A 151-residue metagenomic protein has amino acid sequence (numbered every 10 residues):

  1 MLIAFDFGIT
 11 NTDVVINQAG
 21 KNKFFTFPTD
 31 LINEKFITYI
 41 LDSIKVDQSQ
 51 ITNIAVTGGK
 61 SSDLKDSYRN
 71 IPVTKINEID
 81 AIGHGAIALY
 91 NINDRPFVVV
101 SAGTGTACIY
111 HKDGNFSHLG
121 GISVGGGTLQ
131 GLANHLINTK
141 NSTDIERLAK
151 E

Functional and structural regions predicted by a protein language model:
L2-D6, I51-A55, P96-S101, G121: Short glycine-aspartate micro-motif
L2-Y39, F116: Short glycine-rich, Thr/Ser-proximal phosphate-binding strand/loop in the N-terminal lobe of ATP-dependent enzymes
F5-N11, G59, V100-G105, S123-G126: A short acidic Gly-Thr/Ser loop motif
N17, I109-K112, N134-H135: Short beta-strand-to-turn element immediately C-terminal to the catalytic PLP-Schiff-base lysine in fold type I
F27-D30, N77-H84, G121-L129: Short, acidic/turn-prone active-site loops that include or flank metal/cofactor- and phosphate-binding residues
T29, I44-E78, Y110-H118: Short beta-strand-loop/turn "lid" adjacent to the catalytic site in phosphate-handling enzymes
T74-V100, G105-N115: Conserved phosphate-binding catalytic cores of ATP/NTP-utilizing and phosphoryl-transfer enzymes
N115-E151: Glycine-rich phosphate-binding loop plus the immediately following alpha-helix
